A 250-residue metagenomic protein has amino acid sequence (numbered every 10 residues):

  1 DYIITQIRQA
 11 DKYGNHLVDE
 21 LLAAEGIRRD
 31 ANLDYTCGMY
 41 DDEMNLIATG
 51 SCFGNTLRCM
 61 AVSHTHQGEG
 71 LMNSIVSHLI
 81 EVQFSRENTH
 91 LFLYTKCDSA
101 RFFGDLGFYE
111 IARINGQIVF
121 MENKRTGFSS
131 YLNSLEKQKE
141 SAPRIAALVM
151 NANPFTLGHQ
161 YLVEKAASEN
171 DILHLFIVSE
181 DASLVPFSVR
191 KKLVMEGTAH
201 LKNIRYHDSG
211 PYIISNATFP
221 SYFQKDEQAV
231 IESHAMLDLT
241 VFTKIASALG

Functional and structural regions predicted by a protein language model:
D1-R29, Y40, N45: Short amphipathic alpha-helix that is part of the acyltransferase structural core
Y13, C97-R101: Short alpha-helical
V18, T36-G38, L91-T95: Short, hydrophobic beta-strand segments that form beta-sheet elements in well-ordered domains
N32-L33: Short, small/polar residue-rich loop motifs at catalytic or cofactor-binding pockets
G38, M44-A61: Conserved beta-strand in the GNAT
H66, G70-H78, G158: Conserved acetyl-CoA pyrophosphate-binding loop and the N-cap/start of the following alpha-helix in GNAT-like
V82-K96: Conserved GNAT acetyl-CoA-binding A-motif
T95, F103-F108, R113-G250: Nucleotidyltransferase catalytic core that binds NTPs
